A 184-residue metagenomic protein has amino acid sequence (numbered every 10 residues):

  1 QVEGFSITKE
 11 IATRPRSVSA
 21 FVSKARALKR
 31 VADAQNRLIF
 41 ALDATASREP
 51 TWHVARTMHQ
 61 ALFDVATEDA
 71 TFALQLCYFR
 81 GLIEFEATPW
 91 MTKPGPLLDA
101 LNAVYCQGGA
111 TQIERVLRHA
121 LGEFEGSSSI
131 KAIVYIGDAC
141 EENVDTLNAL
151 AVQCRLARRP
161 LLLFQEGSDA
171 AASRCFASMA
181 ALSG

Functional and structural regions predicted by a protein language model:
Q1-D33: Von Willebrand factor
K29-V31, V65-E68, G122-S129, Q153: Surface-exposed acidic, glycine-flexible loop patches that form ligand/cofactor-binding and adhesion interfaces
D33-P89, V116, A132-I136: Von Willebrand factor
T51, G109-I113, Y135, T146 (+2 more regions): Helical mechanochemical/support elements of P-loop NTPase systems and associated helical scaffolds
H53, Q60, E114-G122, N148 (+1 more regions): Amphipathic, non-transmembrane alpha-helical secondary structure
A70-A73, S128-K131, L156-L162: Loop/turn elements at helix/coil->beta-strand transitions in domains of secreted/extracellular proteins
K93-K131, C140-E142, G167-A177: Von Willebrand factor
A139-L182: VWA/integrin I-like adhesion module and closely mimicked acidic/polar interface patches used
